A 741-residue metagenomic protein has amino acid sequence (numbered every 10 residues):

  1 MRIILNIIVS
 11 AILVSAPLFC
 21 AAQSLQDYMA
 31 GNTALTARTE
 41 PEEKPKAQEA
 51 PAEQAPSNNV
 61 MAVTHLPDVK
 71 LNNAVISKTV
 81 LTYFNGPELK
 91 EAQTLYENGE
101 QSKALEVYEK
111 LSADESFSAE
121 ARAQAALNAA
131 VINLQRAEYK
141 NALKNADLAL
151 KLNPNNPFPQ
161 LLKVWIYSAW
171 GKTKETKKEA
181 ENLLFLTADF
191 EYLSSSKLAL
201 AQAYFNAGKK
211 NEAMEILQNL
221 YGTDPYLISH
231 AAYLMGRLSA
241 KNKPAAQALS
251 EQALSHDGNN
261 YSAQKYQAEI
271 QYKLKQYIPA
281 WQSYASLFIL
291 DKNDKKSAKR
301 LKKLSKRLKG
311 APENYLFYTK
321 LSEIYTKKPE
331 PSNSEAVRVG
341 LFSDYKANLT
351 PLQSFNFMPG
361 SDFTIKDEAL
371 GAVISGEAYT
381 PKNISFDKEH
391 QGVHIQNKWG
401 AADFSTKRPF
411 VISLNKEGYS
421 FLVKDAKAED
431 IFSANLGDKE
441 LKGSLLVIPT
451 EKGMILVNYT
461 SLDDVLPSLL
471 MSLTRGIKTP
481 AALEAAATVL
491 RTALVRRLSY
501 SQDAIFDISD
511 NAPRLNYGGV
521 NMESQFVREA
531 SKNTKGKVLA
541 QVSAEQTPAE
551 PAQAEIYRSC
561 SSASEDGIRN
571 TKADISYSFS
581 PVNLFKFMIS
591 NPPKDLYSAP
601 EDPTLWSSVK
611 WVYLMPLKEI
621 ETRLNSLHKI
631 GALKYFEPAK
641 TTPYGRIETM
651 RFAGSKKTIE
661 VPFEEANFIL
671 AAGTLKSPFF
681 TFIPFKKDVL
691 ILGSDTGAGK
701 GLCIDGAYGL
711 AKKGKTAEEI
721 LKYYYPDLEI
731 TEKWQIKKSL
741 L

Functional and structural regions predicted by a protein language model:
M1-L5: Positively charged n-region of N-terminal signal peptides that target proteins for export
I7-A16: Bacterial N-terminal signal peptides
C20-E109, D114-S116, A125-A129, N133-A137 (+5 more regions): Conserved, single-site charged/polar hotspot
